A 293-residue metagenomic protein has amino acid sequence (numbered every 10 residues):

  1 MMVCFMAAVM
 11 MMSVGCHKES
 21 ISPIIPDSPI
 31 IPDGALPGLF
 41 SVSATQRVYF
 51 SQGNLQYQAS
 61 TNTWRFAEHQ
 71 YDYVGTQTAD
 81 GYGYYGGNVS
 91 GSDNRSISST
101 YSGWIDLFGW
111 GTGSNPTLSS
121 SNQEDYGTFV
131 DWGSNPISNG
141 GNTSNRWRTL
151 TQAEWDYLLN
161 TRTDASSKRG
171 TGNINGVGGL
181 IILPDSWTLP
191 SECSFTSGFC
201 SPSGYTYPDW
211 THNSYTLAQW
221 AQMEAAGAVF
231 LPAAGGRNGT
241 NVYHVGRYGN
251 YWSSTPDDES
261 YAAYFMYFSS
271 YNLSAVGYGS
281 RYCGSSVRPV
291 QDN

Functional and structural regions predicted by a protein language model:
V3, E19-S20, H69-Y71: Intrinsic disorder/low-complexity segments enriched in polar/small residues
V3-S13: Bacterial N-terminal signal peptides
M12-L39, P289, N293: Bacterial Sec-dependent N-terminal signal peptides
I25-S28, L118, S186, E192: Intrinsically disordered, low-complexity segments enriched in proline/serine/threonine
A35-P37, A44, V48, Q52-A59 (+1 more regions): C-terminal, surface-exposed recognition/capping segments
P37-Y126, T149, A153-L159: A short glycine-rich, aromatic-capped structural motif
Y126-G133: Short, motif-level signal for alpha-helix interfacial/capping segments enriched in acidic residues and aromatics/proline
